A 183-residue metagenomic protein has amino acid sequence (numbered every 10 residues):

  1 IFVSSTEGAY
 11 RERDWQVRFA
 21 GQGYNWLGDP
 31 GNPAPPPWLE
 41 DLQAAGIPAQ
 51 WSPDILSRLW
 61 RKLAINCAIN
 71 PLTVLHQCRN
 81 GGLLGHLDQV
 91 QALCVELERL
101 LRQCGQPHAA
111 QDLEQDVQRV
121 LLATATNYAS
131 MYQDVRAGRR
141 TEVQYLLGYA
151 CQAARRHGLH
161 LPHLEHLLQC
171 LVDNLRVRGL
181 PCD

Functional and structural regions predicted by a protein language model:
I1-R58: Rossmann-fold dinucleotide-binding core
S5, N25, A64-V74, M131 (+2 more regions): Long, contiguous hydrophobic alpha-helical segments, chiefly transmembrane helices and signal peptides
Y10, D14, G21, L59 (+5 more regions): Solvent-exposed, flexible loop/coil residues
D14-N25, V74-G82, N127-R136: Helix-loop-beta segment of a Rossmann-like dinucleotide-binding subdomain
A20-P37, Q50, R79-D88, R102-P107 (+2 more regions): Short, charge-rich amphipathic segments
L56-E98, A125-T126: Active-site-proximal catalytic alpha-helix in oxidoreductases
Q91-D183: NAD(P)-dependent Rossmann-like dehydrogenase/reductase catalytic/cofactor-binding core
